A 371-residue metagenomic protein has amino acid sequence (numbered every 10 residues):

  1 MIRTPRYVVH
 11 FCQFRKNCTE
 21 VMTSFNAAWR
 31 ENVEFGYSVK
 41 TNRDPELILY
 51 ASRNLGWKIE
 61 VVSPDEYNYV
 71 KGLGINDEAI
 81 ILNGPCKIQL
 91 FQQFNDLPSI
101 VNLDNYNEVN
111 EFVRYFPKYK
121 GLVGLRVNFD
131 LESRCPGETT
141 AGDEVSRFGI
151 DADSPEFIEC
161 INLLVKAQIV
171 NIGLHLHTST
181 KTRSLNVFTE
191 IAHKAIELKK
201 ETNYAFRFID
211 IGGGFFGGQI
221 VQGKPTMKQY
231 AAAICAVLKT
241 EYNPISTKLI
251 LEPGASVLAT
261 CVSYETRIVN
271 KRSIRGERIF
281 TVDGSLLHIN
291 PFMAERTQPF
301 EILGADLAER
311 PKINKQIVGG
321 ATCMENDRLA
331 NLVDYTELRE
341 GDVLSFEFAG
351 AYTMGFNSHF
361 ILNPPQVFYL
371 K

Functional and structural regions predicted by a protein language model:
M1-G121, I158, N162, K166-V170 (+2 more regions): A charged N-terminal "starter" segment
H10-Q13, N17, V21, D44-L47 (+14 more regions): General structural feature for long, well-ordered alpha-helical segments within catalytic domains of soluble enzymes
F14, K40, S63, L125 (+5 more regions): Conserved, mostly hydrophobic/aromatic
Y37, I59-V62, L82, N102-N105 (+6 more regions): General beta-strand structural signal in soluble alpha/beta enzymes
T41-R43, D65-E66, C86-I88, N105-N107 (+6 more regions): Active-site-proximal loop/turn and secondary-structure-junction residues that shape catalytic pockets, frequently
L47, V70-K71, Q92, F112-V113 (+4 more regions): Short glycine-/acidic-enriched loop or helix-start segments at secondary-structure transitions that form or flank
F129-N270, Y335, I361: Active-site loop/helix belt of alpha/beta enzymes
A233, P244-K371: Charged (often Lys/Glu-rich) extended helix/loop segments that serve as interaction or gating elements
